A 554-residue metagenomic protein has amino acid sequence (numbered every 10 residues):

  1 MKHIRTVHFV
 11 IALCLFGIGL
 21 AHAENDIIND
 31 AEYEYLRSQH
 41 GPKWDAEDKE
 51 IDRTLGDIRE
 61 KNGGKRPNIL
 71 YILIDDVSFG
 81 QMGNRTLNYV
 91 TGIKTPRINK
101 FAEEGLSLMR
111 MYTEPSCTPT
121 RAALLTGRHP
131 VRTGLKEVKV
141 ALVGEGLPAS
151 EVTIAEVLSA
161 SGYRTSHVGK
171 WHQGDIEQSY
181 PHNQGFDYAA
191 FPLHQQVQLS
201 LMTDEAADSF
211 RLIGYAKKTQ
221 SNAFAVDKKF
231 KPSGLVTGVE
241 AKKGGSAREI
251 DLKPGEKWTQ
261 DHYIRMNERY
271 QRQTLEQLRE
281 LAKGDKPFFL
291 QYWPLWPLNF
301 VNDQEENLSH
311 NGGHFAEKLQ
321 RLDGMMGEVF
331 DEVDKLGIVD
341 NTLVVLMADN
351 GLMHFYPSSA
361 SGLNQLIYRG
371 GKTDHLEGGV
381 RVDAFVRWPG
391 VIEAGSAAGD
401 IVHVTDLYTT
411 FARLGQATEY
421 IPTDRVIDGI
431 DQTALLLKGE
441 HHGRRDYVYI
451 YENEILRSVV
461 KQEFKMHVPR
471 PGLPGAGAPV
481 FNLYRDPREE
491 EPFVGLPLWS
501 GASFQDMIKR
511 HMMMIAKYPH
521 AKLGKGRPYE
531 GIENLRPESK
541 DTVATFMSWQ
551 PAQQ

Functional and structural regions predicted by a protein language model:
A21-P67, I74, F79, S107 (+4 more regions): Long, internal low-complexity/basic segments
I27-N29, S38, D45, S78-S166 (+3 more regions): Active-site segment of extracytoplasmic enzymes that catalyze sulfate/phosphate-ester chemistry
I28, Y33-P42, M109, P119-A122 (+2 more regions): Core domains of carbohydrate- and sulfate-ester-processing enzymes
K65, N88-T95, Y112-S116, A141-V152 (+10 more regions): A short beta-strand-to-alpha-helix junction
D76, R85-Y89, S107-R128, H167-Q178 (+6 more regions): Short, solvent-exposed turn/loop segments enriched in Gly/Ser/Thr/Pro and often Arg
F79, D204, P254, R269 (+2 more regions): Active-site His/acidic residue clusters
I93, E177-G185, F300-D303, N307 (+7 more regions): Histidine-centered active-site microenvironments of extracellular/periplasmic hydrolases and transferases
Y188-Q198, L352-H375, I392-S396, D400 (+2 more regions): C-terminal cap/loop subdomain of S1 sulfatases and analogous C-terminal strand-loop tails that border
